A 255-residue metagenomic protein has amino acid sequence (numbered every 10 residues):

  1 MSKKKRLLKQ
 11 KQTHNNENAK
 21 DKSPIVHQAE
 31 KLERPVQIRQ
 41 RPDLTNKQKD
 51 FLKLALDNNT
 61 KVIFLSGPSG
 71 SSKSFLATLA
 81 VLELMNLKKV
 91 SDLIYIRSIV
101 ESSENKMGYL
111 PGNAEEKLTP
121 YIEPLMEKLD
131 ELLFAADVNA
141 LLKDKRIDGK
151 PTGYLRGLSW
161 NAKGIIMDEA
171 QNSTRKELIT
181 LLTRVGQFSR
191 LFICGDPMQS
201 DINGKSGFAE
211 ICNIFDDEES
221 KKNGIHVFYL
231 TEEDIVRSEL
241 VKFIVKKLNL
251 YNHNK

Functional and structural regions predicted by a protein language model:
S2-D21, V26-Q40, D50-M167, Q171-K255: Conserved helicase motor core of SF1/SF2 NTP-dependent helicases
T45-Q48: Short helix-coil-helix linker/hinge
